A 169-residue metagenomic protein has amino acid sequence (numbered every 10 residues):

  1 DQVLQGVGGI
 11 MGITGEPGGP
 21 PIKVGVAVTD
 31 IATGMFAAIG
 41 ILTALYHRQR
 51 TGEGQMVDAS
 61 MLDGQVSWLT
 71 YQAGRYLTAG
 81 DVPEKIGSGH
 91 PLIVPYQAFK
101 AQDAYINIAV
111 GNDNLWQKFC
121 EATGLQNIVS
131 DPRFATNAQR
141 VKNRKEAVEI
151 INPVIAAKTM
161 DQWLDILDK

Functional and structural regions predicted by a protein language model:
D1-G111: Active-site-adjacent "lid/gating" segments in soluble enzymes
V94-K169: Aromatic-enriched alpha-helical interface/lid elements that frame and gate functional surfaces
